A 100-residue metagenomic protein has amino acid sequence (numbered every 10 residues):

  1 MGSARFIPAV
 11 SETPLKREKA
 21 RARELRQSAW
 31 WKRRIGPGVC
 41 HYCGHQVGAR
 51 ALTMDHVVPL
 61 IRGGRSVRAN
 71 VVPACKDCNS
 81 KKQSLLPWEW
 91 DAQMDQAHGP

Functional and structural regions predicted by a protein language model:
G2-Y42: Short, charged surface segments at domain edges that flank catalytic/cofactor-binding sites
V39, T53, A74: The −1 position to Zn-ligating cysteines in a subset of zinc-ribbon hairpins
Y42-R50: A contiguous binding-surface segment within folded domains or other stable secondary-structure elements
V47, L60, G64-R65: Short strand->helix junction
A49-R50, K81-L85: Short, non-ligating residues that shape and space the ligands of small metal-coordination modules and catalytic
T53-P59: Histidine-centered catalytic micro-motifs used for acid/base chemistry in nuclease and nucleotide-processing active
G63-K81: Short beta-strand-alpha-helix junction that forms the catalytic/metal-binding core of metal-dependent nuclease domains
M94-H98: Short, charged, intrinsically disordered terminal tails
